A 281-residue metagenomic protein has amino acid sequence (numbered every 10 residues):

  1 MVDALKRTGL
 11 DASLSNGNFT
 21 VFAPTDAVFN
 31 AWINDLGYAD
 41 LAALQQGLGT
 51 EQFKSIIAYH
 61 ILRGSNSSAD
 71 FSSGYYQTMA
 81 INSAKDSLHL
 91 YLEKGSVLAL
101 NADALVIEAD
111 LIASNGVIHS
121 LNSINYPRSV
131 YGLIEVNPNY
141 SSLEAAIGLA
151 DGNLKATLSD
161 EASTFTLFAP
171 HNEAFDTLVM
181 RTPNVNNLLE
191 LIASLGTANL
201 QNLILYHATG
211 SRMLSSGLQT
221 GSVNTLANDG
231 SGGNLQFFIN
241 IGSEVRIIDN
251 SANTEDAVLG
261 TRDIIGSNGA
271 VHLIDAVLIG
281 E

Functional and structural regions predicted by a protein language model:
M1-E281: Mature, structured domains of secreted/extracytosolic soluble proteins
